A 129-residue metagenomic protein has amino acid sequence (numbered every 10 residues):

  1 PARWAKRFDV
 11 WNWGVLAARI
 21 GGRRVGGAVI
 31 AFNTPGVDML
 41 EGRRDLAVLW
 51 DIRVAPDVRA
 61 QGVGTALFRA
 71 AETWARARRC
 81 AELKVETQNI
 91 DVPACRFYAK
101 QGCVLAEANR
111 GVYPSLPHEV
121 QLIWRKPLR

Functional and structural regions predicted by a protein language model:
P1-V15: Active-site rim helix/loop that mediates acceptor-substrate recognition in acyltransferases
W13-A28: Conserved beta-hairpin
R19, W50-A60, Q88: A short, internal acetyl-CoA/4′-phosphopantetheine-binding micro-motif in the GNAT/acyltransferase core
G26, L49, A60-F68, A75: Glycine-rich acyl-CoA binding loop
A28-T34, E86: Short beta->alpha transition motifs characteristic of CBS
T34-L49, R59, A77-A81: A conserved beta-turn-beta hairpin within the catalytic core of GNAT-like acetyltransferases that forms part
E41-R43, A81, Q88-C95, A99-V104 (+1 more regions): C-terminal "cap" of GNAT-fold acetyltransferases
A55, A66-E82: Conserved acyl-CoA
